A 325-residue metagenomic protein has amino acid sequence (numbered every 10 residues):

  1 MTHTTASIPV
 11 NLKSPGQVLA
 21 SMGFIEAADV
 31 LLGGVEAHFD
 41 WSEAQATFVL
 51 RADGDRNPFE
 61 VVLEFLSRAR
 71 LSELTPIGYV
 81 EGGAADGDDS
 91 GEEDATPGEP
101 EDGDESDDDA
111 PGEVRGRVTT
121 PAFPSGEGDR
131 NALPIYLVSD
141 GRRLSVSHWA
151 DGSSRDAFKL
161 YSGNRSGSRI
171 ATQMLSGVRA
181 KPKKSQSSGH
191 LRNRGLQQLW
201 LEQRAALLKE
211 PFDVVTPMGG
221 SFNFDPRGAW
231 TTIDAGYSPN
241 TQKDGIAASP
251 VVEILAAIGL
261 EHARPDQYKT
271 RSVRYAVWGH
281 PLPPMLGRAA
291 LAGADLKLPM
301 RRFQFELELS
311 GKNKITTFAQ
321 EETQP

Functional and structural regions predicted by a protein language model:
M1-V178, R301-P325: Extended, helix-rich scaffolding/adaptor regions
F158, R165, L175-P182, S188-H190 (+2 more regions): Extended amphipathic alpha-helical scaffold segments
S188-R194, Q198, E202, A206 (+2 more regions): Short, functionally important secondary-structure microenvironments
T216-W230: Active-site-adjacent bridging/hinge elements
T231, A235-P325: Domain-exit/linker segments immediately C-terminal to small folded modules
